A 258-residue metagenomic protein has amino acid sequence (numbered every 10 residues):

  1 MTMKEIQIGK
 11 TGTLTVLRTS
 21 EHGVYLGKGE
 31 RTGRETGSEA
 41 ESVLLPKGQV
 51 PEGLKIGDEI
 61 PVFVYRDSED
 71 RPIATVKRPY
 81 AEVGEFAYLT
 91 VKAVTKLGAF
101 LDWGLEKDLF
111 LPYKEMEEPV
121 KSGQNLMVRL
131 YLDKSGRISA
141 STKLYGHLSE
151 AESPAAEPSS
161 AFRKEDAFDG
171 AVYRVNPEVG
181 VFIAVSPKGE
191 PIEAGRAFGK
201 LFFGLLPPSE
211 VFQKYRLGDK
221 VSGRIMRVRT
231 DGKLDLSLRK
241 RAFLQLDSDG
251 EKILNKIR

Functional and structural regions predicted by a protein language model:
M1-R258: Single-stranded RNA-binding regions, centering on S1/OB-family and related RNA-binding modules
